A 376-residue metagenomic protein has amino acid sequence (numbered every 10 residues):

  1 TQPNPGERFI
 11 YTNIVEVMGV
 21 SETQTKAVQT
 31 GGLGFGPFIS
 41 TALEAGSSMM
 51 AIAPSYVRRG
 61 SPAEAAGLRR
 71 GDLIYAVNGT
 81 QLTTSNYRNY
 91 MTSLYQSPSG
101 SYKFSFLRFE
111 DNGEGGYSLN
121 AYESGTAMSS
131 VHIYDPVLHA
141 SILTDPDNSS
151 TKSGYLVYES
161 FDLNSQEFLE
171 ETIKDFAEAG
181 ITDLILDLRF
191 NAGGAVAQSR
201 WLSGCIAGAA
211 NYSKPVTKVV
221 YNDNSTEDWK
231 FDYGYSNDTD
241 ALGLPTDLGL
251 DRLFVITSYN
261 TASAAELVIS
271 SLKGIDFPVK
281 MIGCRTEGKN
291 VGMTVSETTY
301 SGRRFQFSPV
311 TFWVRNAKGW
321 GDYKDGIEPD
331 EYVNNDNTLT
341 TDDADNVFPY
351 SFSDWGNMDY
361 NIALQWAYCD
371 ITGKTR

Functional and structural regions predicted by a protein language model:
T1-L184, Q198, G208, R376: Flexible, low-complexity junctional segments that flank or bridge functional domains
G154-L156, S165-E171, D175-D183, A192-R376: C-terminal "post-core" interaction segments
